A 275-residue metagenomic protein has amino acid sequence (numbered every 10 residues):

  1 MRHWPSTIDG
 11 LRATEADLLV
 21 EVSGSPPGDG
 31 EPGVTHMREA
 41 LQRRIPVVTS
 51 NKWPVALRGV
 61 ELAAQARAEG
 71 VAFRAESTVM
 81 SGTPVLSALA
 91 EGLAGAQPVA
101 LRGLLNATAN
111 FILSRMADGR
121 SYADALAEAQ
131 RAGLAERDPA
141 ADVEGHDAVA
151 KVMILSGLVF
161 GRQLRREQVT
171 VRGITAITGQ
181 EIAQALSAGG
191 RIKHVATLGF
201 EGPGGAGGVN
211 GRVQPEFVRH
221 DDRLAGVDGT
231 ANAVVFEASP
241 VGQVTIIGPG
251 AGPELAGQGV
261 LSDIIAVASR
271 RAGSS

Functional and structural regions predicted by a protein language model:
M1-Q42: N-terminal glycine-/serine-/threonine-rich beta1-alpha1-beta2 phosphate-ribose binding loop of Rossmann-like
R2, S6, T14, P32-T35 (+8 more regions): Conserved active-site and cofactor/substrate-binding residues in soluble primary-metabolism enzymes
L18-E21, V48-S50, F73-S77, A100-G103 (+2 more regions): General beta-strand structural signal in soluble alpha/beta enzymes
S25-R43, S50-A90: Rossmann-fold NAD(P)-binding glycine/threonine-rich loop
R67-E136, D142, H146-D147, I154: Rossmann-like NAD(P)H-binding beta-loop-alpha module
R115, A125-G226, A231-A233: Substrate-binding/catalytic subdomain of NAD(P)-dependent oxidoreductase enzymes
D221-S275: ATP-dependent carboxylate/acyl-activation modules
